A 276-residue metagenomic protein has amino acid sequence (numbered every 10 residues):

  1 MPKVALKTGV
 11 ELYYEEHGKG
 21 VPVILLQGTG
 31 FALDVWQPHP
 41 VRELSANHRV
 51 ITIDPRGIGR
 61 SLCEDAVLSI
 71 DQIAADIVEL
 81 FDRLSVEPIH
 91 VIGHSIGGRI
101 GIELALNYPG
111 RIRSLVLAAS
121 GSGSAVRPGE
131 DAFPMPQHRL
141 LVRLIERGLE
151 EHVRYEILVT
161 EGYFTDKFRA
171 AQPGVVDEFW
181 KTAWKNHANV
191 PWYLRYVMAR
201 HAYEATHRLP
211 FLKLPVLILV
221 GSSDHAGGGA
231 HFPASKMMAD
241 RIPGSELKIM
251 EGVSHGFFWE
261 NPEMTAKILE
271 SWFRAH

Functional and structural regions predicted by a protein language model:
L6-L62: Conserved HGGG/HGGXW glycine-rich cap/lid loop of the alpha/beta-hydrolase fold
I51-I92, K267: Active-site loop/oxyanion-hole signature of alpha/beta-hydrolase fold enzymes
G93, G97, G101: Gly/Ala-rich beta-loop-alpha elbow adjacent to hydrolase catalytic centers
L106, R113-G148: Flexible "cap/lid" loop of the alpha/beta hydrolase fold
H152-R208: Conserved alpha/beta-hydrolase catalytic His-Asp/Glu region
L212, I218-V220: Short beta-strand/loop motif that positions the catalytic acidic residue of the alpha/beta-hydrolase fold
S223-G229: Acidic catalytic loop of the alpha/beta-hydrolase fold
G244-H276: Catalytic active-site module of serine/aspartate enzymes centered on a nucleophile-bearing elbow/loop
